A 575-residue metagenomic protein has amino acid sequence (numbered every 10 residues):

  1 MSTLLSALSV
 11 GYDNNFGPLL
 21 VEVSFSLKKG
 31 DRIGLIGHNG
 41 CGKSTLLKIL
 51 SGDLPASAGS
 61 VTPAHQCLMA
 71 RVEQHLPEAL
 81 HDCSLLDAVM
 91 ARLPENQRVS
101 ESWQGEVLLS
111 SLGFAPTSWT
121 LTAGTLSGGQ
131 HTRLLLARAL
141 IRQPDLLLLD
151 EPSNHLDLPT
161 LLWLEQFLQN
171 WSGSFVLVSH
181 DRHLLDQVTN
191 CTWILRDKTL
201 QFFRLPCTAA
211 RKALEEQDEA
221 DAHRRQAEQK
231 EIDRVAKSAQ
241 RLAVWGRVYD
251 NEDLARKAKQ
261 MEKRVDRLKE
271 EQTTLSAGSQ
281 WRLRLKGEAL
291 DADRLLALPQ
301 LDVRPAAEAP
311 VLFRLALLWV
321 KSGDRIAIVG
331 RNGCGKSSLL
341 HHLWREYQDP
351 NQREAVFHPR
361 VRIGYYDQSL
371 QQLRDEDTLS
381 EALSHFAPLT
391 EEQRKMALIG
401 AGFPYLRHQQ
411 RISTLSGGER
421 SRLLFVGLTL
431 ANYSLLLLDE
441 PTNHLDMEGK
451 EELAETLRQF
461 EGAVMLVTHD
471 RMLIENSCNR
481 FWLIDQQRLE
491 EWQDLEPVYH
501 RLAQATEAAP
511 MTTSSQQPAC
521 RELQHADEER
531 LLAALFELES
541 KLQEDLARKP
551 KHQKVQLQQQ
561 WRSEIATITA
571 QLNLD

Functional and structural regions predicted by a protein language model:
M1-D221, L290-D575: ABC ATP-binding cassette signature C-motif
S2-L4, Q97, E216-V311: Flexible nucleotide-interacting loop at or near the entrance of a catalytic core
